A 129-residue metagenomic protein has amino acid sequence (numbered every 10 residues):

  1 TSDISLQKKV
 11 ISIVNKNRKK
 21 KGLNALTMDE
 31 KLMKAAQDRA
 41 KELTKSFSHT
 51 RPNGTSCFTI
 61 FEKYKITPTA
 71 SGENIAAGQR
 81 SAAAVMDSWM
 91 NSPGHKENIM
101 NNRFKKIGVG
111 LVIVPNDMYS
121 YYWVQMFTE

Functional and structural regions predicted by a protein language model:
S2-K45: A short alpha-helix/helix-coil micro-patch that ends at or immediately precedes a cysteine
S5, L23, A70, N102-K106 (+1 more regions): Extracytoplasmic
K20-K34, F47-C57, K96-N102, I107-V112: Surface-exposed patches in mature extracellular/periplasmic domains of secreted proteins
A25, N74, M126: Conserved beta-strand positions that form and line the central face of beta-propeller blades
K34-A83, I99: Short, surface-exposed glycine/acidic/tryptophan-bearing loops
A77-E129: Disulfide-stabilized extracellular recognition modules
